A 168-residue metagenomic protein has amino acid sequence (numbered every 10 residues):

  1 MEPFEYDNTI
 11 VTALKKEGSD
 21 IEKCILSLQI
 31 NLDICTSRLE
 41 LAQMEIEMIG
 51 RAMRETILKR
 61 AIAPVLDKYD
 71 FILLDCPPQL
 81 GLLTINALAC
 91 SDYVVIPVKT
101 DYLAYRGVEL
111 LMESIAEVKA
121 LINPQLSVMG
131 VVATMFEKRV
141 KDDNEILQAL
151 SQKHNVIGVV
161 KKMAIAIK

Functional and structural regions predicted by a protein language model:
M1-K168: P-loop NTP-binding core
